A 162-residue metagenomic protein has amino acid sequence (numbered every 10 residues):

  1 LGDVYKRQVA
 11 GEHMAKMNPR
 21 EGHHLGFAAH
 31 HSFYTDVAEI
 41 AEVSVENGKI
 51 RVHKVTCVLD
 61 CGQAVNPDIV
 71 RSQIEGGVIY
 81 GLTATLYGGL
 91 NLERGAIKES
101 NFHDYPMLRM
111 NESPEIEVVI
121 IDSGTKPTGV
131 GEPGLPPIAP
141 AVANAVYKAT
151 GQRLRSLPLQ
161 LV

Functional and structural regions predicted by a protein language model:
D3-V162: Cofactor-binding beta-sheet edge motifs in enzyme active sites
